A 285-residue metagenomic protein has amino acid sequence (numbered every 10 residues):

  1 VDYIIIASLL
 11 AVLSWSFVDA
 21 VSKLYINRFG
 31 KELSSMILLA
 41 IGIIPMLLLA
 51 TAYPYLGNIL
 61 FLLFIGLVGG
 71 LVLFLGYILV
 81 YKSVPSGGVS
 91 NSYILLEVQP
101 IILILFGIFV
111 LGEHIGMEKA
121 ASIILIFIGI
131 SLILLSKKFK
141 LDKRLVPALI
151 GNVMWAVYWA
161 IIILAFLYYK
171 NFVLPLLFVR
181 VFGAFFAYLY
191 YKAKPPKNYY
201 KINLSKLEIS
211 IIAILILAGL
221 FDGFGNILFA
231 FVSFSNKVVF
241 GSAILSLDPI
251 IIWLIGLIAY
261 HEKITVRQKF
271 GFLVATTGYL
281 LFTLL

Functional and structural regions predicted by a protein language model:
V1-L71, Y77-G87, S136-L149, Y168 (+4 more regions): Membrane-interface interhelical linkers
S14, V72, Q99, M154 (+4 more regions): MFS transmembrane alpha-helix packing/gate-lining sites
S16, A40-I44, I101, F127 (+3 more regions): Small-residue-rich packing faces within the transmembrane alpha-helices of Major Facilitator Superfamily
K31-S35, S92, P175-L176, G241: Juxtamembrane helix-start motifs in multi-pass secondary transporters
I41-M46, L105-I108, E118-L135, R267-L284: Hydrophobic transmembrane alpha-helices of multi-pass small-molecule transport proteins
V80, I101-A121, K137, I250-F270: C-terminal transmembrane-helix exit sites in multi-pass transporters
S86, S90-V98, A120, S235 (+1 more regions): Replace "multi-pass membrane enzymes" with "multi-pass membrane proteins
